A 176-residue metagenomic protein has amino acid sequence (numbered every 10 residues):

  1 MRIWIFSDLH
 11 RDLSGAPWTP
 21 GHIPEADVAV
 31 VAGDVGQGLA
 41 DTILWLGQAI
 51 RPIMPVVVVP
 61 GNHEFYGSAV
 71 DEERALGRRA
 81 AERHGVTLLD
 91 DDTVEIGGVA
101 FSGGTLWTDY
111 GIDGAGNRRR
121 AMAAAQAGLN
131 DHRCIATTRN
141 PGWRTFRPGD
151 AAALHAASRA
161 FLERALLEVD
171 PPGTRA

Functional and structural regions predicted by a protein language model:
M1-V58, F65-E73, R144, P148: N-terminal active-site segment of His-dependent metallophosphoesterases
M1-W4, T93-G103: Beta-strand-turn-beta hairpins that frame and shape the catalytic cleft of phosphate-ester-processing enzymes
R2, P55, G85-T87, A100: Conserved beta-strand segments of alpha/beta enzyme cores
H22, T87-E95: Short acidic low-complexity segments
P52-P55, P60, V86, G173-T174: A short helix->loop->beta-strand "cap" motif at the edges of active sites that frequently abuts
V70-D90: Glycine/small-residue-rich loop that forms an oxyanion/phosphate-binding "nest" at active or ligand-binding sites
S102-G173: Active-site-proximal loop/helix segment associated with metal-binding centers of metalloenzymes
